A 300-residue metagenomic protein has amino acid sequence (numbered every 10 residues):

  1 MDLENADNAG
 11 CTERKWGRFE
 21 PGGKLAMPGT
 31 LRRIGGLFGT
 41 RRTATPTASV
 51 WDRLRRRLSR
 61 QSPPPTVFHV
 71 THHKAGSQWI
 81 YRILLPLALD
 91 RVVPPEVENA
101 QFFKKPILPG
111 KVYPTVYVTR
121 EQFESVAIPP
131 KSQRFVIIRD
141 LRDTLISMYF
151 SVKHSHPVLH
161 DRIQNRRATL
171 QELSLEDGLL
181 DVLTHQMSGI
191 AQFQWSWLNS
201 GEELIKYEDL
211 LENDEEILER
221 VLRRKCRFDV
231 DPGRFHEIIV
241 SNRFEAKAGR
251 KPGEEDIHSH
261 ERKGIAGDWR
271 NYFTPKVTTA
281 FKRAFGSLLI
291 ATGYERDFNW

Functional and structural regions predicted by a protein language model:
D2-D7: Intrinsic-disorder-associated, low-complexity terminal segments enriched in Asp/Asn/His/Tyr and depleted of Lys/Arg
N8-G10, H258: Short, low-complexity, intrinsically disordered N-terminal modules that encode targeting/processing signals
C11-I205, G264, K276, A280-W300: PAPS-dependent sulfotransferase catalytic domain
V70, N199-R224, D268-Y272: Phosphate-binding beta-loop-alpha motif at adenosine-nucleotide cofactor sites
P94-E96, C226-I238, A246-A248, A291 (+1 more regions): Short, surface-exposed acidic
Q122-F123, L210-I217, I257-E261: Short acidic alpha-helix initiation/capping motifs at coil-to-helix transition points, especially at protein N-termini
E212, P232, P275-K276: Alpha-helix N-capping/helix-start residues
H236-G286: PAPS-dependent sulfotransferase catalytic core
